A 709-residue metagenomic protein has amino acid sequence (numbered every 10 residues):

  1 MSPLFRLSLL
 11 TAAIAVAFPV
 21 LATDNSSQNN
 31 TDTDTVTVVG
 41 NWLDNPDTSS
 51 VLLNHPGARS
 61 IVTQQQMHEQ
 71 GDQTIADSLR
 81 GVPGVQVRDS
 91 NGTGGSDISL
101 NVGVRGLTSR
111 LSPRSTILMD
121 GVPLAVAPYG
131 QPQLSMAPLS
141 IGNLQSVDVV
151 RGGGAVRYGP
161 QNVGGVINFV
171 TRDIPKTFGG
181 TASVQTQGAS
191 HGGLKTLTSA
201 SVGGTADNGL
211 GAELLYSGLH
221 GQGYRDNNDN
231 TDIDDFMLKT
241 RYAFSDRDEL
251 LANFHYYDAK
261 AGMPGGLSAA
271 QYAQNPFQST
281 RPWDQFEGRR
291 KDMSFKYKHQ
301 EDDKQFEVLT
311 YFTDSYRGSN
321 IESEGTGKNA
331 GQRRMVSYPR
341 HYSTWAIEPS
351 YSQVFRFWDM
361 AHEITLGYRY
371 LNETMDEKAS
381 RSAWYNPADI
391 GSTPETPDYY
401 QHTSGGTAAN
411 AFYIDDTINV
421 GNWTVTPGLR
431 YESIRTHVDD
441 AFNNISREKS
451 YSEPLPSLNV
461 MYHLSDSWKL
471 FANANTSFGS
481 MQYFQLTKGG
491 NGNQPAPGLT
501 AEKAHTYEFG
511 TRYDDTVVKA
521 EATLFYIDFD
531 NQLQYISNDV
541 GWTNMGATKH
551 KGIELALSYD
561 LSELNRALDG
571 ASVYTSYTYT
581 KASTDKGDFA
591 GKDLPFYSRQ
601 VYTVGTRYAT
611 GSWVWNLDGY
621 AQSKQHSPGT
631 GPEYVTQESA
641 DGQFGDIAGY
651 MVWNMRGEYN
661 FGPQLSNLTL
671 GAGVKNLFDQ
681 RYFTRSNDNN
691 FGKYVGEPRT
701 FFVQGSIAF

Functional and structural regions predicted by a protein language model:
L21, R110, G203-T205, R340 (+7 more regions): Conserved C-terminal beta-signal and adjacent last beta-strands/turns of outer-membrane beta-barrel proteins
S27, Y351-Q353, W358-D359, N419-V425 (+5 more regions): Gram-negative outer-membrane beta-barrel transporters
A76, R80-P123: Extracytoplasmic beta-strand/coil segments of soluble accessory domains associated with Gram-negative outer-membrane
V122-R151, L238: Short acidic/polar hinge/loop motifs at secondary-structure boundaries that mediate gating or recognition
G154, T171-G204, Y216, D618: Short strand-turn segments of transmembrane beta-barrel domains in outer membranes, especially the first one or two
G192-G221, R225-P264, Q285-K296, W358: Transmembrane beta-barrel wall of Gram-negative outer-membrane proteins
S199-A200, K296-S323, H463, K469-N475 (+3 more regions): Membrane-embedded beta-barrel scaffold of Gram-negative outer-membrane proteins
D258-G262, G266-Q274, T374-R381, P387 (+7 more regions): Surface-exposed extracellular loop regions of Gram-negative outer-membrane beta-barrel proteins, predominantly
